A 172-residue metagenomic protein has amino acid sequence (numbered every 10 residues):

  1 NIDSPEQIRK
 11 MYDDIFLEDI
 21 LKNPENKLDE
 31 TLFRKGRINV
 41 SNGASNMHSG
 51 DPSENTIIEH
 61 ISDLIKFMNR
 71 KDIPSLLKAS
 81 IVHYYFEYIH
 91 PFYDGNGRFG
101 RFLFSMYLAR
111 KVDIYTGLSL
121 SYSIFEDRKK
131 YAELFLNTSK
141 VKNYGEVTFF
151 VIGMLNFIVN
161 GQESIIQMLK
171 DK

Functional and structural regions predicted by a protein language model:
N1-K172: FIC/Doc superfamily catalytic core
